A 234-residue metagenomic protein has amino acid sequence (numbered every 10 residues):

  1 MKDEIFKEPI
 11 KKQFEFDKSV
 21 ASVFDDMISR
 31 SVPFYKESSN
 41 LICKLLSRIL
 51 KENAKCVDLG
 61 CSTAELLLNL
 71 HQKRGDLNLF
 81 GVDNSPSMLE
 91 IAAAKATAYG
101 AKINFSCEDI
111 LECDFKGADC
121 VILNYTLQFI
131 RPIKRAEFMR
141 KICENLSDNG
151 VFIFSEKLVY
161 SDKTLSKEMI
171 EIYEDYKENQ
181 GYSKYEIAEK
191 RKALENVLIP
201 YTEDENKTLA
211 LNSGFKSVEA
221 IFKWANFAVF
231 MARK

Functional and structural regions predicted by a protein language model:
M1-V23: N-terminal, positively charged/glycine-rich alpha-helical extensions of SAM-dependent methyltransferases
F34-E52: Conserved alpha-helix/loop element of class I SAM-dependent methyltransferases that forms part of the SAM/SAH-binding
V57, A64-L111: Class I SAM-dependent methyltransferase SAM/SAH-binding core
I122: A conserved beta-strand element that flanks and buttresses the S-adenosyl-L-methionine
A136-D148: A short glycine-rich, Lys/Arg-flanked "PGG" loop and its adjoining helix->strand segment in the class I
N149-K157: Conserved beta-strand signature within the Rossmann-like core of class I S-adenosyl-L-methionine
L158-L209: C-terminal alpha-helical "lid/dimerization" subdomain adjacent to the S-adenosyl-L-methionine
K216-K234: Core SAM-dependent methyltransferase catalytic element
